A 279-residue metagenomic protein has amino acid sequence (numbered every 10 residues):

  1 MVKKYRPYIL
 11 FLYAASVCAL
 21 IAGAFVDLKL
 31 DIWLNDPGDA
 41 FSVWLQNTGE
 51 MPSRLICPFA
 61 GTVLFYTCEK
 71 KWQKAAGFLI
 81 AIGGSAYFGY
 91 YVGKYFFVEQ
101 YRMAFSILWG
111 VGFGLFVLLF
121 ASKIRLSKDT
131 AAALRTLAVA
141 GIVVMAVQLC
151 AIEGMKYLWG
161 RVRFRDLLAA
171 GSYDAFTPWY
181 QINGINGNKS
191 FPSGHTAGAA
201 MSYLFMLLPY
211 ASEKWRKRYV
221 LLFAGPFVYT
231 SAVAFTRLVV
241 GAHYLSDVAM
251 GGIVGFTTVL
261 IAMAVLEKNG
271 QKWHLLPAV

Functional and structural regions predicted by a protein language model:
V2-F113, L158-W159, R163-D174: N-terminal transmembrane-helix/juxtamembrane module of multi-pass inner/ER membrane proteins
V2-Y13, F176-V279: Membrane-embedded catalytic cores of phosphoryl/pyrophosphoryl-handling enzymes
P7-A15, G77-A81, A132-V144, R218-G225: Alpha-helical transmembrane segments of integral membrane proteins
A19, G23, G83, V143-K156 (+1 more regions): Small-polar-interrupted transmembrane alpha-helices in polytopic inner-membrane proteins
V26-W33, F96, S122, L126-Y219 (+1 more regions): Membrane-interface loops
M51-Y66, W109-K123, A200-L204, I253-K268: Hydrophobic cores of alpha-helical transmembrane segments in multi-pass inner/ER membrane proteins, independent
A81-F88, W109-V117, A140-Q148, G255-F256: Small-residue-rich segments of transmembrane alpha-helices in multi-pass membrane proteins, especially helix faces
K94-Y101, M155, R237-Y244: Membrane-interface helix caps and helix-loop-helix hairpins in membrane proteins
